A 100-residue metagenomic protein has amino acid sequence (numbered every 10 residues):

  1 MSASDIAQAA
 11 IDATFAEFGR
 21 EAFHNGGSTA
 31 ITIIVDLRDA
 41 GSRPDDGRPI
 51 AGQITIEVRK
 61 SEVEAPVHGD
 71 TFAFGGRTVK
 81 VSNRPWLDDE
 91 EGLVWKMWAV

Functional and structural regions predicted by a protein language model:
M1-T55, S61, P85-V100: N-terminal disorder-to-order initiation segments that are Gly/Lys/Arg-biased and fold into the first beta/loop/alpha
E64-A65: Residue-level "contact hotspot" at macromolecular interaction interfaces
G75: ABC transporter nucleotide-binding domain catalytic core, centered on the Walker B motif
T78-W86: Short beta-strand-centered aromatic/proline hotspots
